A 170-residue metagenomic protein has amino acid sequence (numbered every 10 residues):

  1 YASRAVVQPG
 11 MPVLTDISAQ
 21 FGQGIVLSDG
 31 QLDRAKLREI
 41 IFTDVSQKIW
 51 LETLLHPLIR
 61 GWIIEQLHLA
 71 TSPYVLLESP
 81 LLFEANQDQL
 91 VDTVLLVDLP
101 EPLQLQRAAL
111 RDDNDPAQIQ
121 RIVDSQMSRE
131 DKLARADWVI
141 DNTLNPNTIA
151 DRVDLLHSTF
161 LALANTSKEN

Functional and structural regions predicted by a protein language model:
Y1-S3, P100-P102, R121-D124, P146: Short, acidic/turn-prone active-site loops that include or flank metal/cofactor- and phosphate-binding residues
R4-S72: ATP-dependent small-molecule kinase phosphotransfer cores that center on conserved nucleotide phosphate-binding segments
A5, I40, Q47-W50, E78-S79 (+4 more regions): Residue-level recognition of specific faces of alpha-helices
L14-S18, E101-A109, P116, Q120: An amphipathic alpha-helix signature
G61-L69, Y74-L110: ATP-dependent NMP and nucleoside kinases share a basic, alpha-helical "lid"
W62-I63, T71, Q89-L90, L110 (+1 more regions): Small-molecule kinase domains that catalyze NTP-dependent phosphoryl transfer to phosphate-bearing small molecules
A162-N170: A short, charged, Gly/Pro-tolerant segment at domain boundaries
